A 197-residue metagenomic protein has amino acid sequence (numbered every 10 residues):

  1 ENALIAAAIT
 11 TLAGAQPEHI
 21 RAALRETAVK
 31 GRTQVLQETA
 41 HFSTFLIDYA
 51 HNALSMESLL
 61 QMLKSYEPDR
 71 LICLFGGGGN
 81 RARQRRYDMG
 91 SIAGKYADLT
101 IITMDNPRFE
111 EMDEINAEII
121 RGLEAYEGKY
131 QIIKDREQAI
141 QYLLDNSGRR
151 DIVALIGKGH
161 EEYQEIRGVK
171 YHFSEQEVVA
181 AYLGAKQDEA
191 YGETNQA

Functional and structural regions predicted by a protein language model:
I5-A197: ATP-dependent carboxylate-amine ligase
